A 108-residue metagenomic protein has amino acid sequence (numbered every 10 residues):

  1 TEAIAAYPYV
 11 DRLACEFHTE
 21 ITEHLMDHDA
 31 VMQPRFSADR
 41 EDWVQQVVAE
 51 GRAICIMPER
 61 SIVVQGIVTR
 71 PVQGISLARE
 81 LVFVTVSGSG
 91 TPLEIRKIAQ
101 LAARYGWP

Functional and structural regions predicted by a protein language model:
T1, A5-D29, Q45, T91-A99 (+1 more regions): Secondary-structure junction motif
T1, Y7, I67, A78-V84: Small-molecule pocket liners
A6-P8, I54, R104: Intrinsically disordered, low-complexity N-terminal regions enriched in serine/proline/glycine with scattered basic
A14-R70: Hydrophobic hinge/microswitch elements
V72-P108: A late-sequence structural motif
